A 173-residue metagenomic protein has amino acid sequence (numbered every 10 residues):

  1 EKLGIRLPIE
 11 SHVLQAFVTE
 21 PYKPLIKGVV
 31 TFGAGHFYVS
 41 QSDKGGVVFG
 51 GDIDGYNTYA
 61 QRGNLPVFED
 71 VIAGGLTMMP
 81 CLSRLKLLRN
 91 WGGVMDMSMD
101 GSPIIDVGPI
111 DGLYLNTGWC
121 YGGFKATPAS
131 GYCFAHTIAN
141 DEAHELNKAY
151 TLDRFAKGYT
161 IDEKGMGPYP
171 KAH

Functional and structural regions predicted by a protein language model:
E1-Q15, T19: Predominantly flavin-linked oxidoreductase catalytic cores and closely associated redox partners
R6, P21-G112: Active-site lid/adjacent beta-loop-alpha segment flanking the redox-cofactor pocket in flavoenzymes
S11, E69-D70, A129: A generic alpha-helix surface/boundary motif
A34, L76-H173: C-terminal catalytic lobe of FAD-dependent flavoproteins
